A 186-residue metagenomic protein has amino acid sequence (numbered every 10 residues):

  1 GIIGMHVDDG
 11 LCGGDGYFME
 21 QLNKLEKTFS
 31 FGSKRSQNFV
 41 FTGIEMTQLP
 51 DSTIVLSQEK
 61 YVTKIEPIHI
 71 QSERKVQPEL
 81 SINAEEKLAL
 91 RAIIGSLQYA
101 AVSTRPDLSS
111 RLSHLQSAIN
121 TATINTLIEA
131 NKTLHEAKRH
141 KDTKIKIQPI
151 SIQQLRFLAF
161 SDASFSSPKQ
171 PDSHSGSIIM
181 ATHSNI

Functional and structural regions predicted by a protein language model:
G1-I186: Long, low-complexity, charge-biased intrinsically disordered regions
